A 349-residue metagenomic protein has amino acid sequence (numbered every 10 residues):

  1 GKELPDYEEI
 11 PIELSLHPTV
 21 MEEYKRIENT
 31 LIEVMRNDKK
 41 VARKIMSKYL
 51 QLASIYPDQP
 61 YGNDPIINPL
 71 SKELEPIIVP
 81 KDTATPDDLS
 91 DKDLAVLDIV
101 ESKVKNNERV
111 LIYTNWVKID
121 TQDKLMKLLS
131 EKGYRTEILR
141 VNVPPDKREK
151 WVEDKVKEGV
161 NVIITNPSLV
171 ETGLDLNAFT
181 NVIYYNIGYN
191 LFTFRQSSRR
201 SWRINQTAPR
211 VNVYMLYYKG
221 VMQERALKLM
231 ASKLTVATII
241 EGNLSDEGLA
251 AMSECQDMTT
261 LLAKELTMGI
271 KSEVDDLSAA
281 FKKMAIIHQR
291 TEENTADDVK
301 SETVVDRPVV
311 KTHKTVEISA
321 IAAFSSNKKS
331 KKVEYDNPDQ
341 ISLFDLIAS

Functional and structural regions predicted by a protein language model:
G1-V104, E108, A237-S253: Interdomain linker/hinge connecting the two RecA-like lobes of the SF2 helicase core
I12-L14, L139, L216: Hydrophobic residues at beta-strand termini and immediately following loops that shape nucleotide-binding pockets
H17-V20, V117-I119, L169-E171, G188-N190 (+2 more regions): Conserved nucleotide-binding/hydrolysis micro-motifs of P-loop NTPases
N107-L111, K124, Y134, L261-S349: C-terminal accessory regions of helicase/translocase ATPases
L111-Y113, D120, M126, S130-V170: Conserved helicase ATPase core of P-loop NTP-dependent helicases/translocases
V141-P144, N186-L191: Short, acidic/turn-prone active-site loops that include or flank metal/cofactor- and phosphate-binding residues
L174-I187, V211-M215: A short beta-strand element within the Helicase C-terminal
Y189-S198, W202-T291: A conserved SF2-helicase RecA2
